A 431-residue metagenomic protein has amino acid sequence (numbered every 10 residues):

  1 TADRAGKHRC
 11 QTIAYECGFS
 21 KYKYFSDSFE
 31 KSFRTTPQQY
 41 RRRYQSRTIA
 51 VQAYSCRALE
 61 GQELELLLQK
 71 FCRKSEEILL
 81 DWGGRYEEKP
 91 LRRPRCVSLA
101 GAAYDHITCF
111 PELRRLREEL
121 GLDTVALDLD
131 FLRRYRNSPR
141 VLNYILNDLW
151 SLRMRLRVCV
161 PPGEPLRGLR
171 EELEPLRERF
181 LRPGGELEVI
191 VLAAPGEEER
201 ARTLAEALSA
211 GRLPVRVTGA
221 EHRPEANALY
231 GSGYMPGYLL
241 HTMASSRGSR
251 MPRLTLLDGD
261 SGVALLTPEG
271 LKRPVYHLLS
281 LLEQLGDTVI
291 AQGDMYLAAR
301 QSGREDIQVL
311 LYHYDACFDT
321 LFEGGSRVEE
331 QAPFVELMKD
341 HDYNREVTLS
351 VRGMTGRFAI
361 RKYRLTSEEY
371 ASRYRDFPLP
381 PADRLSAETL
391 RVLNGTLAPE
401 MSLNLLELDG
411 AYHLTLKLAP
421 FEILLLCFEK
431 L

Functional and structural regions predicted by a protein language model:
T1-C17: DNA-binding recognition helix and immediately preceding turn/loop of helix-turn-helix/winged-helix domains
I13-S20, F25, F29: Append "Primarily bacterial transcriptional regulators
S28-G84: …primarily DNA-binding HTH/wHTH and HhH modules…
G83-R134, Y144-D148, R155-R157: Catalytic domains of carbohydrate-active enzymes, especially glycoside hydrolases
R155-R167, E171-E199, L213-P224, T255-L256: Active-site groove signature of glycoside hydrolases
R223-E330, Y374: Aromatic/acidic polysaccharide-binding cleft in carbohydrate-active enzymes
M295-F377, F421-L424: Carbohydrate-binding surface patches
E388-L431: C-terminal beta-strand-rich structural cap/linker in extracellular carbohydrate-active enzymes
